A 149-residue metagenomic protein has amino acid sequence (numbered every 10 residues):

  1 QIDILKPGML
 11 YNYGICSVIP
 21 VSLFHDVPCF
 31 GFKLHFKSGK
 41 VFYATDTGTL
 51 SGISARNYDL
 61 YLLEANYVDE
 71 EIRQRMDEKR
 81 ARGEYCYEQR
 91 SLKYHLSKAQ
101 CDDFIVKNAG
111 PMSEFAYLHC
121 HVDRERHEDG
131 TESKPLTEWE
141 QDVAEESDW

Functional and structural regions predicted by a protein language model:
I4-L60, E70, E146-W149: Core dinuclear metal-dependent hydrolase active-site scaffold
A55-D148: Cap/insert and terminal regions of metallo-dependent hydrolase folds
